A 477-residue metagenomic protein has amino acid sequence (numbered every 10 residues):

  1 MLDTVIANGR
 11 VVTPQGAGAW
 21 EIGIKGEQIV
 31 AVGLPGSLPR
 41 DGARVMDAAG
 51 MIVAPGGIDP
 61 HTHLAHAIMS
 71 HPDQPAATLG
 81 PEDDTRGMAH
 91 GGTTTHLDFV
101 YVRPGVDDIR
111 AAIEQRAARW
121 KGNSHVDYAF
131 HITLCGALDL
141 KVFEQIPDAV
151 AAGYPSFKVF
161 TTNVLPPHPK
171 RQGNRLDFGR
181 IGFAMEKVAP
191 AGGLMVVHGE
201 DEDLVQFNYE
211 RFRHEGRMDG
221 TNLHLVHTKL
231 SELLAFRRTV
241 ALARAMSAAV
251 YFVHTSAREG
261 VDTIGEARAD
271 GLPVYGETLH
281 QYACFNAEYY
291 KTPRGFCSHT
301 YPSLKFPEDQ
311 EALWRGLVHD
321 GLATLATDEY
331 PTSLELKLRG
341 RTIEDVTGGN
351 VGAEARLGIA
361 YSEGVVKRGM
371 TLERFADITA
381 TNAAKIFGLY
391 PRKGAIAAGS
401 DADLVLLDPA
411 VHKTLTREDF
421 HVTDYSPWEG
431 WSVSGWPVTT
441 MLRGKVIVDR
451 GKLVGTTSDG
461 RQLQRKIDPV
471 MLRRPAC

Functional and structural regions predicted by a protein language model:
M1-G56, P72: Histidine-rich, glycine-flanked metal-binding segment
G9, I22, E27, G50 (+15 more regions): Divalent metal-coordination and catalytic microenvironments
A48-N123: Metal-associated gating/positioning segment near the N- to mid-region
D98, A129-I132, A249-H254: Short catalytic-loop micro-motif centered on adjacent basic/acidic residues
R110-V126, F178-V196, A355: Alpha-helix-loop-beta-strand connector modules within alpha/beta enzyme cores
K141-L325, R341: Histidine/acidic residue-rich metal-binding segments in metalloenzymes
M218-S247, T292, F296-S298, V318-T324 (+1 more regions): His/Asp/Glu-enriched, well-ordered alpha-helical/loop segment that forms or immediately abuts the divalent-metal
L338-T342, A398-L463: C-terminal cap of metal-dependent C-N hydrolases
